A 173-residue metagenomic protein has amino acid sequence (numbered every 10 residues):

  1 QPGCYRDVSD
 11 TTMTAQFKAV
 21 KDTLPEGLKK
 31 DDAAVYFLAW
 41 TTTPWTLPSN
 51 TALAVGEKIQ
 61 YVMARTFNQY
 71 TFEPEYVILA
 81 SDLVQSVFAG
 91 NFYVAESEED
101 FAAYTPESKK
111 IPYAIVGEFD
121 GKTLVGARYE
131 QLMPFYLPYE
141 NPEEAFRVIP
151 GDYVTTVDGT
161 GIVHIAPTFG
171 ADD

Functional and structural regions predicted by a protein language model:
Q1-D173: NTP-handling and nucleic-acid-processing catalytic cores
